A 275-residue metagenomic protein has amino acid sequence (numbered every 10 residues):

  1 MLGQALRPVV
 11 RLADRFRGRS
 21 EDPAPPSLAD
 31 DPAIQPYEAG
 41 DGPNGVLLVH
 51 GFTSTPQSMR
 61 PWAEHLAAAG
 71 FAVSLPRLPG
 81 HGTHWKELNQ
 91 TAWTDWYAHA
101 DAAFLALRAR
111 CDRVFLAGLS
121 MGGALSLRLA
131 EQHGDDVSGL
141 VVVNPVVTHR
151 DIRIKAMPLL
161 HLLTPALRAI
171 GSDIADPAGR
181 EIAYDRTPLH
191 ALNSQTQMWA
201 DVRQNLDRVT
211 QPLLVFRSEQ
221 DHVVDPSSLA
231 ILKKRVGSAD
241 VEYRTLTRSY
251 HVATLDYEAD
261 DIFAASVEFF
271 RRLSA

Functional and structural regions predicted by a protein language model:
L28-H84: Short, surface-exposed "cap/lid" segments of acyl-processing enzymes
H84-R110, F115: Catalytic nucleophile-loop/oxyanion-hole region of alpha/beta-hydrolase and closely related hydrolase-like folds
G118-G122, S126: Gly/Ala-rich beta-loop-alpha elbow adjacent to hydrolase catalytic centers
V141-D151: Active-site nucleophile loop of the alpha/beta-hydrolase fold
V209, V215-R217, D221: Short beta-strand/loop motif that positions the catalytic acidic residue of the alpha/beta-hydrolase fold
H222-S228: Conserved alpha/beta-hydrolase "acid-adjacent" motif
L229-A230, K234-V252: Catalytic histidine neighborhood in serine/cysteine hydrolases with alpha/beta-hydrolase-type architecture
R248-A275: Catalytic active-site module of serine/aspartate enzymes centered on a nucleophile-bearing elbow/loop
